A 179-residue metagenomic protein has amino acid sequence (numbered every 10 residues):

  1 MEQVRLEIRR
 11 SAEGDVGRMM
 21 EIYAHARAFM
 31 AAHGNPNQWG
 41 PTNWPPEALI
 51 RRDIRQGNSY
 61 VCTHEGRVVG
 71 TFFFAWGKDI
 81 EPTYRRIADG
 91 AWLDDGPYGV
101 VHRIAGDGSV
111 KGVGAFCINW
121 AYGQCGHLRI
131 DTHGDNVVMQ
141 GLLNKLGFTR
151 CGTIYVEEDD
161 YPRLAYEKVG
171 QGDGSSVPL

Functional and structural regions predicted by a protein language model:
L6-E21: A short beta-loop-alpha structural element at the N-terminal edge of CoA-dependent acyl/N-acetyltransferase catalytic
A28-A48: Conserved GNAT-fold acetyl-CoA-binding loop/helix
Q56-F72: Conserved beta-hairpin
F73-S109: Conserved acyl-donor/pantetheine-binding loop and adjacent beta-alpha core of acyl/acetyltransferases and related
V100, Q124-D135: Conserved GNAT acetyl-CoA-binding A-motif
S109, I130-Q140, E158: Conserved beta-strand-loop-alpha-helix junction that forms the acyl-donor binding cleft
S109-G123, G141-K145: Conserved acetyl-CoA-binding loop-helix of GNAT-fold acetyltransferases
D131, T149-R163: Conserved catalytic-core motifs of GNAT/GCN5-like acyltransferases
